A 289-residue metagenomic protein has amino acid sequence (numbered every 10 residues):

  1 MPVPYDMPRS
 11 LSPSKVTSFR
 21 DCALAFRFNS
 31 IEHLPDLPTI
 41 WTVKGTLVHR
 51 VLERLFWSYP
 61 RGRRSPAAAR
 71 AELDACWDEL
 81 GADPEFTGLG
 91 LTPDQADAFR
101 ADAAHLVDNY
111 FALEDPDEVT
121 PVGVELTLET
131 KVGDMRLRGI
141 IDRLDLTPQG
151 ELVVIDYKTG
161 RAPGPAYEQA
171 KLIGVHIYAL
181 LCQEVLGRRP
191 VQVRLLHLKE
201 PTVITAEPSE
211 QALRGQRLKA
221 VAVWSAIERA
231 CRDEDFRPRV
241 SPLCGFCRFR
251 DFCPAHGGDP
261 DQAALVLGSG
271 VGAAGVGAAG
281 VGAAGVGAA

Functional and structural regions predicted by a protein language model:
M1-T42, S269-A289: C-terminal, charged and often intrinsically disordered regions of DNA end-processing helicases and nucleases
M1-Y5, S10-L24, K131, I141 (+3 more regions): Anion-coordinating catalytic cores for phosphoryl-, nucleotidyl-, and glycosidic chemistry
D6, A23-D36, P84-F86, V154 (+2 more regions): Short amphipathic alpha-helical segments and their helix-coil junctions
S10-L11, Q149, L181-A289: Metal-dependent nuclease catalytic regions and adjoining charged, substrate-binding loops involved in nucleic-acid end
V16-T17, D21-P60, R100-A104, D108 (+1 more regions): Nuclease catalytic cores
S18-F26, T46-H49, P66-T87, R188-L198: Short, compositionally biased low-complexity segments
V51-V124: A non-catalytic, helix-rich entry segment at domain boundaries
V122, L126-R217, A222: Mg2+/Mn2+-dependent nuclease catalytic core
